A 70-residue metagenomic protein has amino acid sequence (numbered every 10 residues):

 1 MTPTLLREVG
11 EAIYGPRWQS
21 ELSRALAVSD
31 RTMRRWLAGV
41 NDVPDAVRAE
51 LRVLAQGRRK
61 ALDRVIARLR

Functional and structural regions predicted by a protein language model:
M1-G15, G57, A61: A short, Lys/Arg-rich alpha-helix, primarily the initiator
G15-P16, N41: Alpha-helix boundary/capping and short turn/kink residues
P16-R34: Short alpha-helical DNA-recognition segment
R17-E21, A46, R64: Alpha-helix N-cap and coil->helix boundary residues
V40-V53: Short, basic-rich loop-to-helix N-cap that marks the start of a DNA-contacting helix
R59-R70: Short, charged recognition helix plus adjacent turn of helix-turn-helix-like nucleic-acid-binding domains
